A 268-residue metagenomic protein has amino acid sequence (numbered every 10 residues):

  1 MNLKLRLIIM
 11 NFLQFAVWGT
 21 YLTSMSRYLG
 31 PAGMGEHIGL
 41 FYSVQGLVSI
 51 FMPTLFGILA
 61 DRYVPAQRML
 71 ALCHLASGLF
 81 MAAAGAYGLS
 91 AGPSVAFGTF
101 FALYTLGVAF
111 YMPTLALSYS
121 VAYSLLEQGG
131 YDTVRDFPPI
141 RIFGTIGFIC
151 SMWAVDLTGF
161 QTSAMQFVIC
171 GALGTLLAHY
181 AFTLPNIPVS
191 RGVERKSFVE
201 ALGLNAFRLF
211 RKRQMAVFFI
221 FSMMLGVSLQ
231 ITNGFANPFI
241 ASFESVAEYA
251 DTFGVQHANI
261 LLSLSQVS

Functional and structural regions predicted by a protein language model:
M1, P185-F219, V246-A250: Juxtamembrane intracellular "pre-TM" segments in multi-pass secondary transporters
M1-S49, Q214-G254, A258-N259: Helix-loop boundary and gating motifs at the non-cytosolic
F12, F80, P93-L117, M223-M224: Hydrophobic core of transmembrane alpha-helices in multi-pass small-molecule transporters, especially MFS/SLC-type
L40-A60, I260-S268: Central cavity-lining transmembrane alpha-helices of secondary-active solute carriers, predominantly the Major
D61-L75: Cytoplasmic membrane-interface "Motif A"-like loop-to-helix N-cap segments of 12-TM Major Facilitator Superfamily
L75-S94: C-terminal ends and interior cores of transmembrane alpha-helices in multi-pass membrane transporters/permeases
T105-F143: Cytoplasmic helix-loop-helix junction between adjacent transmembrane helices in 12-TM secondary transporters
Q166-T183: Symmetry-related core transmembrane helices of the 12-TM Major Facilitator Superfamily/SLC fold
